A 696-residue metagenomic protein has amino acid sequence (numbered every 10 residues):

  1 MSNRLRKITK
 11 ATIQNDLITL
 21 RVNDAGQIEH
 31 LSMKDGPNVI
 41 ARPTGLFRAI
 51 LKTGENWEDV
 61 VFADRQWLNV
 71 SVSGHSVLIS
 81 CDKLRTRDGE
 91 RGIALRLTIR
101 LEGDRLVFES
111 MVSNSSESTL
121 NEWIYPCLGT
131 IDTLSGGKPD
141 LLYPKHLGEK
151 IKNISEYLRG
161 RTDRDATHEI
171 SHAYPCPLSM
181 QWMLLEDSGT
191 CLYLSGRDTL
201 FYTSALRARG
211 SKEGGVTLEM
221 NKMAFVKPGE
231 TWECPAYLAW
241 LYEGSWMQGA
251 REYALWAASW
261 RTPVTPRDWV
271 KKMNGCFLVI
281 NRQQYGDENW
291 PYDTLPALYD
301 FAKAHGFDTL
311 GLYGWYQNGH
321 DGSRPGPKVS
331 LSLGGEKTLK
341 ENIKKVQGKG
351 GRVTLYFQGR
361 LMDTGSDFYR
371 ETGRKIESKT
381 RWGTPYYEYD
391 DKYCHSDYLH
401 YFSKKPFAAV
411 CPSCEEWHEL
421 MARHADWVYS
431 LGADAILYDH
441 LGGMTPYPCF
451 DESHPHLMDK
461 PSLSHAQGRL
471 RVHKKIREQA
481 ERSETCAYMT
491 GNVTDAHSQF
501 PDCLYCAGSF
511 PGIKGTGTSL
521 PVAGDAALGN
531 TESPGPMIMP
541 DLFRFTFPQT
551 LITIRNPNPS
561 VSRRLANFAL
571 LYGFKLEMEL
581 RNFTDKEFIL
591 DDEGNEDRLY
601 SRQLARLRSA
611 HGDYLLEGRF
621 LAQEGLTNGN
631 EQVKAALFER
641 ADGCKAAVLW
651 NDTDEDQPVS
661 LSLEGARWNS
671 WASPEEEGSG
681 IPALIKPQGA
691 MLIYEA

Functional and structural regions predicted by a protein language model:
I8-A11, I18, L31-M33, N38-T86 (+1 more regions): Polysaccharide-binding surfaces and accessory modules of carbohydrate-active proteins
L17, S110, G229, A302 (+4 more regions): Conserved, mostly hydrophobic/aromatic
K83-R85, G89, S118-P126, G148-R370 (+7 more regions): Conserved structural scaffold segments of CAZyme catalytic domains across common CAZy folds
D165-S171, L178-S179, L185-T190, D198 (+7 more regions): Polysaccharide-binding and catalytic clefts of secreted carbohydrate-active enzymes
Y202-V216, N669-L684: Solvent-exposed beta-strand/loop surfaces of large extracellular or lumenal domains
G229-E230, C234, Q467-P674, G689: Active-site-proximal substrate-binding groove within the catalytic cores of carbohydrate-active enzymes
D287, P291, T338, R352-L431 (+1 more regions): Active-site-adjacent "subsite" loops/lids of carbohydrate-active enzymes
G678-A696: C-terminal beta-strand-rich structural cap/linker in extracellular carbohydrate-active enzymes
